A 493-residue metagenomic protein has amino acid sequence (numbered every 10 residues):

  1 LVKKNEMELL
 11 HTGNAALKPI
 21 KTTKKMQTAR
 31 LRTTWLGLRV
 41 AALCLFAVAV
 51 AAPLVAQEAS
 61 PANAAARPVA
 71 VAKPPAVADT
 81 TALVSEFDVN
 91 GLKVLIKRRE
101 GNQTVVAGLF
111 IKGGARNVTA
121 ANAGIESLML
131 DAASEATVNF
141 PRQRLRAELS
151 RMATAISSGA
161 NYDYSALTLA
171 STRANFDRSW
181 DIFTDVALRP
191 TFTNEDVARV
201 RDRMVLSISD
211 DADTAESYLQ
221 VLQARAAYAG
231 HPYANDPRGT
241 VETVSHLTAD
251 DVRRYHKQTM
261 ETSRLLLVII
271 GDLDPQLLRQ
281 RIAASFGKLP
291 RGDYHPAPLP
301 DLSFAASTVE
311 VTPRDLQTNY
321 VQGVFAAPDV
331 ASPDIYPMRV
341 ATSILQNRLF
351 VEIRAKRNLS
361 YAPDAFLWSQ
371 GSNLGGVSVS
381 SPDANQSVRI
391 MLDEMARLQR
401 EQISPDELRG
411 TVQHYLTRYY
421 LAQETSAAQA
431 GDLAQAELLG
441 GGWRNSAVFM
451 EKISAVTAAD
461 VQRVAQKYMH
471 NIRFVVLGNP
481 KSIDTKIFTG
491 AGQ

Functional and structural regions predicted by a protein language model:
G37-A52: Bacterial N-terminal signal peptides
Q57-A76, L266-G271, A326, S378 (+1 more regions): C-terminal regions of mature proteins
E58-R67, D211-E261, I282, L316 (+2 more regions): Scaffold signal of the M16-like zinc-metallopeptidase fold and its non-catalytic homologs
S60, R67-A72, A229-Y233, P237 (+3 more regions): An aromatic/glycine/proline-enriched structural segment found at the starts of mature extracellular/organellar domains
V106-R173, D213, D236, I344-L359: M16/MPP (pitrilysin/insulinase) zinc-metallopeptidase core fold and M16-derived inactive scaffolds
A115, Q322-V324, T342-S381, G492: A structural supersecondary motif
E135-N139, A170-R203, L367-A422, F488-Q493: M16/insulysin-pitrilysin zinc metalloprotease superfamily fold
R203-L222, P300-N319, A355-L359, Q370 (+2 more regions): Short acidic/His-enriched helical or mixed secondary-structure segments at domain edges of catalytic enzymes and some
